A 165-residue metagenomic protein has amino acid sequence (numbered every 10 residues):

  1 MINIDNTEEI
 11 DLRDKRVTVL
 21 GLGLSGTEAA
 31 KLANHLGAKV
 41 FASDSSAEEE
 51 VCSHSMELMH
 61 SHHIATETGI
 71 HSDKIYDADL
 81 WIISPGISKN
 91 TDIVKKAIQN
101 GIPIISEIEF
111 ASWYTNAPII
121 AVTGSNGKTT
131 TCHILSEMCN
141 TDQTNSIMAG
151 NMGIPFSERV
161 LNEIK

Functional and structural regions predicted by a protein language model:
M1-S106, F110: N-terminal leader/targeting and accessory segments in enzymes
K74-Y76, P85-K165: Phosphate-binding loop of NTP-binding sites
